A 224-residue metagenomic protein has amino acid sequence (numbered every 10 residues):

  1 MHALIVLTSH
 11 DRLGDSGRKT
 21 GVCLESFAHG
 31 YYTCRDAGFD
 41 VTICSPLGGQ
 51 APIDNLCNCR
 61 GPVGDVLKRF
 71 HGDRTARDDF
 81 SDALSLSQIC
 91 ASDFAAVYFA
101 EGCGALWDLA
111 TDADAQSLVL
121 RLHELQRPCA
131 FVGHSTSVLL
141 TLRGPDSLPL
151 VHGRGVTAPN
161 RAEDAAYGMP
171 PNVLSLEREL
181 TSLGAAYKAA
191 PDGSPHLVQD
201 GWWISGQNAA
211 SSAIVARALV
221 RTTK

Functional and structural regions predicted by a protein language model:
M1-L125, V138-K224: Extended, subdomain-level signal for the structured scaffold at the beginning of enzyme domains
C129: Conserved, well-structured core segments that form or line functional sites
H134-T136: Conserved active-site segments centered on acidic
